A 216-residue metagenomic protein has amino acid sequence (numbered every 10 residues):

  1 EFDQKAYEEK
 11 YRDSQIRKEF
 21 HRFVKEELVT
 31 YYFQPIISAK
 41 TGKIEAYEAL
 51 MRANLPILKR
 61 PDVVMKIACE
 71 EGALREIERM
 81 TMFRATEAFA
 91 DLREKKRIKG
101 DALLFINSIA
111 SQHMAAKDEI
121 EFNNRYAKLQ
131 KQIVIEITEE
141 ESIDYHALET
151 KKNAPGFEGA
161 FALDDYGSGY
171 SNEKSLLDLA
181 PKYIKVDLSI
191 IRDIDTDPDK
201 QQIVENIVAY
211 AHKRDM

Functional and structural regions predicted by a protein language model:
E1-Q15, E19, R52, V63 (+7 more regions): Cyclic nucleotide signaling catalytic output domains
Q4-C69: Active-site core of bacterial EAL-family cyclic-dinucleotide phosphodiesterase domains
Q15, E119-F122, E149-T150, P198-N206: Charged helix-capping and loop-helix junction motifs
Y32-Q34, E48-R52, F105-I109, E136-T138 (+2 more regions): A cross-family glycoside hydrolase active-site/sugar-binding cleft signature
L55-K59, M82-T86, D165: Short acidic-capped amphipathic helix/loop micro-motif used as an active-site/signal-coupling element
A68, G72, I194-P198: Short, contiguous acidic/charged loop-to-helix segments that flank catalytic cores in large enzymes
R75-E149: Catalytic core of bacterial c-di-GMP phosphodiesterases, primarily the EAL and HD-GYP domains, capturing alpha-helical
N123-I194, V208-M216: The catalytic core of metal-dependent phosphodiesterases that act on cyclic dinucleotides
